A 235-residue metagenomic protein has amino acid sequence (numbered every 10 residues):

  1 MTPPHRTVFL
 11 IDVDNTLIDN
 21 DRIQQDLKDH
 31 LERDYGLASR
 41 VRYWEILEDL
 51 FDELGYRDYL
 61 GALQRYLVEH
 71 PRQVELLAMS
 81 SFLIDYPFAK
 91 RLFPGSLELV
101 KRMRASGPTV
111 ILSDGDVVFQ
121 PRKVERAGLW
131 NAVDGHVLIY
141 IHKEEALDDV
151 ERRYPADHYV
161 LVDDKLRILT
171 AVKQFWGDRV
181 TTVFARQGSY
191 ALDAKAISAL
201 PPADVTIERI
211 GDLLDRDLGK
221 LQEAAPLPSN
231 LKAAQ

Functional and structural regions predicted by a protein language model:
M1-I46, V68-E69: Active-site neighborhood of HAD-like aspartate-dependent phosphohydrolases
M1-R6, E125-L161, K165-Q235: Asp-based, Mg2+/Mn2+-dependent phosphohydrolase catalytic module
L10-D12, L112, L161-V162: Generic enzyme active-site microenvironment
T16, I23, V117-V118, R167 (+1 more regions): Conserved Rossmann-like nucleotide-cofactor binding loop
L17, T109, L161: Conserved SAM-binding loop
G61, S81-I111, I141-E144, D148: Short, acidic loop-to-helix structural element flanking the phosphoryl-transfer center in phosphate-processing enzymes
P71-F82, K123-G128: Short, basic/glycine-rich phosphate-binding loops at helix/coil junctions that contact nucleotide phosphates
L97-V110, D114-L138: Substrate-recognition/cap helix-loop segment adjacent to the acidic, metal-dependent catalytic center of Asp-based
